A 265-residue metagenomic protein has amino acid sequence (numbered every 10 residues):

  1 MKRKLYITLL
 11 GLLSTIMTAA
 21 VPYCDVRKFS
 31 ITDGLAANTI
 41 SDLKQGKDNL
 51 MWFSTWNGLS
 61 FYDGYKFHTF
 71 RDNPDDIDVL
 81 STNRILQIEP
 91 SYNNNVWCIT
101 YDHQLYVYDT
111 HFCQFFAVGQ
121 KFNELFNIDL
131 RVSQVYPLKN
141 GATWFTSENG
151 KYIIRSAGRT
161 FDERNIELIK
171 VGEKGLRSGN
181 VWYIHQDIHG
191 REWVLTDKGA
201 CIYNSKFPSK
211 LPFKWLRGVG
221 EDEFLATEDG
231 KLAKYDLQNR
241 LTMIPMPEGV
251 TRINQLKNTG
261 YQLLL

Functional and structural regions predicted by a protein language model:
M1-L265: Carboxylate-rich, polar loop motifs that coordinate divalent cations or form catalytic acidic clusters
